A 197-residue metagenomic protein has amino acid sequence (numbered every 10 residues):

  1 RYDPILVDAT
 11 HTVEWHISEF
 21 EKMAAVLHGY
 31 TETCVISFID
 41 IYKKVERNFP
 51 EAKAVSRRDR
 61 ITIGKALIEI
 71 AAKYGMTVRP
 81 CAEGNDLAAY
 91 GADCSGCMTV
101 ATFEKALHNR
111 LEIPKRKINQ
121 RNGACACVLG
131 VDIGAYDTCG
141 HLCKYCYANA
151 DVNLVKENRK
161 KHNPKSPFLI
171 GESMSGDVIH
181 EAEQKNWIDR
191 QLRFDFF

Functional and structural regions predicted by a protein language model:
R1-G64: Conserved AdoMet/S-adenosylmethionine-binding subsite of the radical SAM
Y30, K73-Y74, L142: Structured helix-beta-strand junction loops
P50-L111, K160-H162: Flexible, acidic/Gly-rich N-terminal and inter-domain linker regions that tether and position cofactor-handling modules
D93-Y136, I179-D189: N-terminal [4Fe-4S]-dependent radical SAM core
G123, V131-V152: Local cysteine-cluster metal-coordination motifs and their immediate loop/turn environment, predominantly Fe-S cluster
V152-F197: Short Fe-S-cluster ligation motifs
